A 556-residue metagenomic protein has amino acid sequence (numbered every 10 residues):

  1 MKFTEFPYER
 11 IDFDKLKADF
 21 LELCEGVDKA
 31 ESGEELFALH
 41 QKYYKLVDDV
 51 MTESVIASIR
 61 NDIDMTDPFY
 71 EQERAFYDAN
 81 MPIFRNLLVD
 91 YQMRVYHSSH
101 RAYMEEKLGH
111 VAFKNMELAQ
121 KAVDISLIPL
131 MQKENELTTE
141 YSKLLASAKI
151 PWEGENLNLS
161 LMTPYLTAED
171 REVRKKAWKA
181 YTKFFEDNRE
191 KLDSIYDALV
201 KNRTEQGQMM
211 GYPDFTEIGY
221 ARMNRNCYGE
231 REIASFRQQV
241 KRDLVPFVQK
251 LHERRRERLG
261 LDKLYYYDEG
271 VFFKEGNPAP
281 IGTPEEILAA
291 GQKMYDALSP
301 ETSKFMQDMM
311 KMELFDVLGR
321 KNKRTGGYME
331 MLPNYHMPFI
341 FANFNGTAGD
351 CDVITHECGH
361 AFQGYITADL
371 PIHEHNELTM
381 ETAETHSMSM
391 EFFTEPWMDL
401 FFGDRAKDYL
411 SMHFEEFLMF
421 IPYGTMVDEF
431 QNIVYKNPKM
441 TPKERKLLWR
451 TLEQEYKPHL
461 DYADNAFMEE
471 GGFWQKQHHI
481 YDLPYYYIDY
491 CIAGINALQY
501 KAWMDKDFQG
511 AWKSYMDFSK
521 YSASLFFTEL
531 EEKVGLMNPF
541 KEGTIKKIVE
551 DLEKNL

Functional and structural regions predicted by a protein language model:
M1-P278, A290: A well-structured
F113-E117, L318, I354, F362 (+5 more regions): C-terminal, non-catalytic "cap/extension" segments appended to globular domains
A122-V123, A180-N188, Y228-A234, E269-P280 (+5 more regions): Glycine- and acidic
L157-E172, P280-T355, G359-G364, A466: Active-site-adjacent "gating/activation" loops or surface patches in catalytic cores
M209-I218, H252-D268, K304-M310, L370-N376 (+2 more regions): Short, glycine/acidic-rich hinge or "gate" loops at secondary-structure transitions that mediate conformational
R242, T367, L378-K407, H413-F414 (+2 more regions): Post-HExxH zinc-binding segment in Zn-dependent metallohydrolases
R255-F273, D308-G319, T379-T382, M412-F414 (+3 more regions): A glycine-rich phosphate-binding loop feature that marks nucleotide/adenosyl-phosphate handling sites
G359-H373, F393: Catalytic Zn2+-binding segment of zinc metalloproteases
